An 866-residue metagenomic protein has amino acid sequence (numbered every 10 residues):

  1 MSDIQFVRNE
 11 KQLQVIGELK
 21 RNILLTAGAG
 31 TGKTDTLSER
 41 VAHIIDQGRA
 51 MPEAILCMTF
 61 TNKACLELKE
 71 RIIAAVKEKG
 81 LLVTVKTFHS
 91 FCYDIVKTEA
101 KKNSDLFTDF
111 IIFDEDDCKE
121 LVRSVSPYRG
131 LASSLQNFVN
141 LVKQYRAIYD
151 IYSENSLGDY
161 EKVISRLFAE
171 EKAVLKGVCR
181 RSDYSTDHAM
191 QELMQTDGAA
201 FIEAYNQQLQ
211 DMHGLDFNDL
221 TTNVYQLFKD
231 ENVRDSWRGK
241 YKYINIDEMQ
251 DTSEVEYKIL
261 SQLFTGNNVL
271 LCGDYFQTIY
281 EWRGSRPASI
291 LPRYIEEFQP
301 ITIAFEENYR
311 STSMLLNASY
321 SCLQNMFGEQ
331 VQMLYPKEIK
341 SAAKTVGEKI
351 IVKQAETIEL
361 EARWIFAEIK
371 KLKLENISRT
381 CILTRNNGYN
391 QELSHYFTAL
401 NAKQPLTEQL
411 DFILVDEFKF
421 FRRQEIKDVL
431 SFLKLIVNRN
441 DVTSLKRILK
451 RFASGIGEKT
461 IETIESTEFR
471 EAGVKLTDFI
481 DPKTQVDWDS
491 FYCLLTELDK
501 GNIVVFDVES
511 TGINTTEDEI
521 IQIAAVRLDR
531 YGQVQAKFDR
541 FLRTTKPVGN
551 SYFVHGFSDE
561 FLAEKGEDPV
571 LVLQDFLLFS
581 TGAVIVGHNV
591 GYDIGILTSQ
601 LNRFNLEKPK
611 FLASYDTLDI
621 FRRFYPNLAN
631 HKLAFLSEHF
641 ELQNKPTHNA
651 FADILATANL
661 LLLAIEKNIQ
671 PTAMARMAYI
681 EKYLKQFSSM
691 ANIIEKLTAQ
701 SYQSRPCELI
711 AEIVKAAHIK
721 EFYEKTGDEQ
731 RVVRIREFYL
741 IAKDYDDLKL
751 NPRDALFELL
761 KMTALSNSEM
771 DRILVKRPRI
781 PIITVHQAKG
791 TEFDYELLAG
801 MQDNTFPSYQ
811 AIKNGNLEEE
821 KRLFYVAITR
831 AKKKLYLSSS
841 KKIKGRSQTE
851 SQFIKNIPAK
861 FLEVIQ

Functional and structural regions predicted by a protein language model:
M1-D105, D235, N317-Y320, E796 (+1 more regions): P-loop NTPase Walker
I4-G17, R21-A29, A64, E192-L291 (+3 more regions): Conserved helicase NTPase motor core
L24, A29-L37, Q299-T302, E307-P405 (+5 more regions): Helicase P-loop NTPase motor core
H43, E254-G347, Q533-K537: Conserved RecA-like helicase ATPase core segment that couples NTP binding/hydrolysis to strand translocation
P52-D159, A613, H631, F635-E638: Conserved P-loop NTPase-based nucleic-acid remodeling module centered on helicase motor cores
V85-D94, N245-E248, C272, S510-G512 (+4 more regions): Conserved helicase core region in the C-terminal RecA-like lobe
Q195-G198, R439-D441, R451-E462, E468-N514 (+2 more regions): Accessory C-terminal helicase-associated subdomains
T302, G501-F506, S510-F604, K608-F611 (+2 more regions): Conserved non-catalytic scaffold segment of RNase H-like nuclease domains
